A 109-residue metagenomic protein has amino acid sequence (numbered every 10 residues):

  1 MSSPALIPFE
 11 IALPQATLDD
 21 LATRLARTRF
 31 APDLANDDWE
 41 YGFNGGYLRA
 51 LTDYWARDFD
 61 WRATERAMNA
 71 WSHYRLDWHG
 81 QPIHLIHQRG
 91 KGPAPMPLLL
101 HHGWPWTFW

Functional and structural regions predicted by a protein language model:
M1, R89-K91: Short boundary motifs at domain starts and secondary-structure transition points
M1-P8, T28-L34: Short, contiguous pre-domain boundary segments
L6-P8, W71-H73, P82, P95-M96: Extracellular structured ligand-interaction cores
I7-P8, L34-D37, P97, H101: Residues at structural and domain junctions
I11-Q15: A short beta-loop-alpha structural element at the N-terminal edge of CoA-dependent acyl/N-acetyltransferase catalytic
T17-H87: Non-catalytic accessory segments flanking enzyme active sites
K91-W109: Conserved HGGG/HGGXW glycine-rich cap/lid loop of the alpha/beta-hydrolase fold
